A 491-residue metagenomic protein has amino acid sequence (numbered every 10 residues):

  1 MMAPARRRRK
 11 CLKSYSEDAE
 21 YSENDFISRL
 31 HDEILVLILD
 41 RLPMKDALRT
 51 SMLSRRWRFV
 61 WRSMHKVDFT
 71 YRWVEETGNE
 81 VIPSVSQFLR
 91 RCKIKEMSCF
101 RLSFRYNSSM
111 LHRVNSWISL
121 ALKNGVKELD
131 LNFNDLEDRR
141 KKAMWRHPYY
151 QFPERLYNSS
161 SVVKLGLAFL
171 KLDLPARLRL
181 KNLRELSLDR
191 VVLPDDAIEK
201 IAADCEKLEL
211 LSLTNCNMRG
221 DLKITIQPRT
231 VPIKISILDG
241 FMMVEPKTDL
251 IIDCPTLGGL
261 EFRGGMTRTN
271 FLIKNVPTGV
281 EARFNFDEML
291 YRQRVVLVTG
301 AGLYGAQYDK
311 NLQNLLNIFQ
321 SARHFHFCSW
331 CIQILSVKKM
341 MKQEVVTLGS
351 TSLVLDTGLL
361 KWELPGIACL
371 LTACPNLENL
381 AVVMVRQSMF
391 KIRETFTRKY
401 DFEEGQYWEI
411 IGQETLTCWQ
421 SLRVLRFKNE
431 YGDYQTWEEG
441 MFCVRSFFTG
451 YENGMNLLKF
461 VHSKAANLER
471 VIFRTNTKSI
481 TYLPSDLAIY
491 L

Functional and structural regions predicted by a protein language model:
A3-A5, E17-N217, T225-Q227, T449: Leucine-rich repeat
A3-S16, E378, M384-L491: C-terminal closing repeat unit and adjoining cap/tail of repeat-based domains
L48, S109-M110, R139, D195 (+9 more regions): Eukaryotic short linear interaction motifs
M64, M97, V126-E128, V162 (+12 more regions): Conserved hydrophobic position(s) of the canonical leucine-rich repeat
V67, G78, R90-Y106, V126-N134 (+5 more regions): LRR N-terminal entry segment and analogous cap-like coil->beta motifs
Y71-V74, L102-N107, L131-E137, L167-K171 (+10 more regions): Concave beta-strand-loop units of leucine-rich repeat
N115-L120, K142-S159, R177-L183, E199-E206 (+12 more regions): A structural signal for leucine-rich repeat
G358-I367, L371-F390: Loop/turn-rich, solvent-exposed surfaces of beta-rich toroidal or solenoidal domains
